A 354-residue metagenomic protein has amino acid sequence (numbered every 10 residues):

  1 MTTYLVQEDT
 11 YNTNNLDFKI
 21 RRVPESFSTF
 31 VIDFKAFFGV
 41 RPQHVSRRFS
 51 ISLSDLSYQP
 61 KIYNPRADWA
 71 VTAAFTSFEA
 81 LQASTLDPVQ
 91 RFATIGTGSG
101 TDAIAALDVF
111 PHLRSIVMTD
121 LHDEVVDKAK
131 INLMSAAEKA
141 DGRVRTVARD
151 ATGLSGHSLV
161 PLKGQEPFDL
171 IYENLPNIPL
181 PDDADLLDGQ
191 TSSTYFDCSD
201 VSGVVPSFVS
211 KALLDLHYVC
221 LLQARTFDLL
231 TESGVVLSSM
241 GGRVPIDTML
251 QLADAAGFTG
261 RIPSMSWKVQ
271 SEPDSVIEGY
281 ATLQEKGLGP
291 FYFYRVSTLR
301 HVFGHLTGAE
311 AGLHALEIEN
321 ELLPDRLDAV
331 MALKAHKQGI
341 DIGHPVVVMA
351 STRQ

Functional and structural regions predicted by a protein language model:
Y4-H112, Y292-A350: SAM-dependent Rossmann-like transferase core, predominantly class I methyltransferases with a strong bias toward
D68-D183, L187: Conserved SAM/SAH cofactor-binding pocket of Class I
V144-S155, R261-D274: A generic structural motif
Y172-V219: Mobile active-site "lid"/loop adjacent to the S-adenosyl-L-methionine
L175, S351-Q354: C-terminal beta-strand of the catalytic ATP-binding
P179-L187, M249-Q251, P273-V276: Short aromatic-enriched loop/helix-cap "lid" or pocket-rim segments at secondary-structure transitions that line
F208-K268: Conserved Class I SAM-dependent methyltransferase catalytic core
D274-K286: Short, surface-exposed amphipathic charged segments that create phosphate/polyanion-binding patches used for binding
